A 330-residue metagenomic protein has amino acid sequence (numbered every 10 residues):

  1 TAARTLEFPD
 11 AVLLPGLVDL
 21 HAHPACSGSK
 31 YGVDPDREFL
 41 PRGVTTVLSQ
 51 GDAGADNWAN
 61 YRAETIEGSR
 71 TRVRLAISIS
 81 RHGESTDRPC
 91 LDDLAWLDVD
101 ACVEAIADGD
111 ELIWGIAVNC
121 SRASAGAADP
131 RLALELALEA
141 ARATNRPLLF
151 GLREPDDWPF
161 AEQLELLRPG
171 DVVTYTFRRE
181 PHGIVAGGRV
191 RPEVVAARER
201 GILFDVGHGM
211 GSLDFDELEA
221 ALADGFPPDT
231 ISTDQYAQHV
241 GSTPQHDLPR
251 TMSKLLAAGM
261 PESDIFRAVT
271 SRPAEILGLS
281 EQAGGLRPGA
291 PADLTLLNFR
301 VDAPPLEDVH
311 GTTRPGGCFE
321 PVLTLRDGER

Functional and structural regions predicted by a protein language model:
A2-V47: Replace "His-x-His-based motif
D10, H21, G43, Y61 (+8 more regions): Divalent metal-coordination and catalytic microenvironments
P15, E38-T45, I77-A95, E162-E180 (+6 more regions): Active-site gating loops and adjacent loop-to-helix segments of metal-dependent hydrolytic enzymes
G16-A22, V47-S49, V73-I77, W114-V118 (+4 more regions): Hydrophobic faces of well-ordered beta-strands that scaffold small-molecule active sites in alpha/beta enzyme cores
D36-S121: Divalent-metal coordination cores built from histidine and acidic residues
C120-S242: Active-site core of metal-dependent hydrolases
D216-F299: His/Asp/Glu-enriched, well-ordered alpha-helical/loop segment that forms or immediately abuts the divalent-metal
P291-R330: C-terminal cap of metal-dependent C-N hydrolases
